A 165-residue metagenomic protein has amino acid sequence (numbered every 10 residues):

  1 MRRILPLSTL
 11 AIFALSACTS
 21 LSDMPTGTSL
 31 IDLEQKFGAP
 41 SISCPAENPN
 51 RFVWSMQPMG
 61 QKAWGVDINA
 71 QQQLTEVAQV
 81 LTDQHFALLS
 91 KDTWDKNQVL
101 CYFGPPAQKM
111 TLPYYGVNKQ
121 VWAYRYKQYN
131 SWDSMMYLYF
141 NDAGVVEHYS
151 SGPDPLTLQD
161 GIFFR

Functional and structural regions predicted by a protein language model:
M1-R2, Y124: Short, intrinsically disordered low-complexity segments
R2-L10: Sec-dependent signal peptide recognition, specifically the positively charged N-region followed immediately by
A14-A17: C-terminal motif of bacterial Sec signal peptides marking the signal peptidase cleavage site
T19-R165: Residues within mature, well-folded domains
